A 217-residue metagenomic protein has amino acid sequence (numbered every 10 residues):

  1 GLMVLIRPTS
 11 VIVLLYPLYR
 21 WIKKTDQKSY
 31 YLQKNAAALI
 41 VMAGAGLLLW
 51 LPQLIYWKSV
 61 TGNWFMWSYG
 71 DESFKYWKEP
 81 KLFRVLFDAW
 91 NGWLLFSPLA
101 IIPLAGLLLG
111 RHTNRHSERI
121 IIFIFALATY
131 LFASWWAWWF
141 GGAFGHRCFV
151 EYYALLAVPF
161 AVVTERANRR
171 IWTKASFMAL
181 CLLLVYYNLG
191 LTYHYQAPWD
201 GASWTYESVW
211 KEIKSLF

Functional and structural regions predicted by a protein language model:
G1-F217: Membrane-proximal envelope and lipid/glycan-remodeling enzymes
